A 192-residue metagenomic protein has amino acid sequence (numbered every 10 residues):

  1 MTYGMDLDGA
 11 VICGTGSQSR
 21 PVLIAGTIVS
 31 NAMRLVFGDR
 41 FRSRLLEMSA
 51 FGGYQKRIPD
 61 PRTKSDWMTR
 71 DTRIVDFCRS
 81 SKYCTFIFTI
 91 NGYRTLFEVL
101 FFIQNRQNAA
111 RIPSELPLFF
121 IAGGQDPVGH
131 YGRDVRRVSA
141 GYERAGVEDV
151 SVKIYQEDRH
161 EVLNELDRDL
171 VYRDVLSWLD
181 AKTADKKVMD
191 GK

Functional and structural regions predicted by a protein language model:
M1-Y83: Alpha/beta-hydrolase-fold enzymes
R44, R106-E115: The feature captures the conserved acid-bearing segment of alpha/beta-hydrolase catalytic domains
F88-A110: Active-site nucleophile elbow and catalytic-triad environment of alpha/beta-hydrolase enzymes
I112-L118, A145-E148: Short, proline-enriched alpha-helix->beta-strand connector loops that line the catalytic pocket of alpha/beta-hydrolase
F120-A122: Short beta-strand/loop motif that positions the catalytic acidic residue of the alpha/beta-hydrolase fold
G124-P127, D158-R159: Acidic beta-to-alpha connecting loop that harbors the catalytic carboxylate
P127-R137: Conserved alpha/beta-hydrolase "acid-adjacent" motif
E143-K192: Catalytic active-site module of serine/aspartate enzymes centered on a nucleophile-bearing elbow/loop
